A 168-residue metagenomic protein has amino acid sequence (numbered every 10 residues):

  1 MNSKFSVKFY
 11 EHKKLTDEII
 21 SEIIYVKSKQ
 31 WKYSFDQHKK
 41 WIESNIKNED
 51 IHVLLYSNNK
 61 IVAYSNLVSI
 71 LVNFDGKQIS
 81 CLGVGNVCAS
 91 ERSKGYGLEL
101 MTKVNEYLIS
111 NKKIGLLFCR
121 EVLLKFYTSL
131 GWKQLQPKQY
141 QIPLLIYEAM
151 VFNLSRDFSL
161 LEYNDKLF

Functional and structural regions predicted by a protein language model:
M1-K4, K8-K13, N48-E49, F118-F168: Terminal substrate-recognition subdomain of acyl/acetyltransferases
S3-F5, S80, G85, K113: Short amphipathic alpha-helical segments
H12-C88: A conserved beta-strand-loop-helix scaffold within acyl/acetyltransferase catalytic domains
C88-R92, R120: Residue-level recognition of the GNAT/N-acetyltransferase active site
K94-E106: Conserved acetyl-CoA-binding loop-helix of GNAT-fold acetyltransferases
E106-R120: Conserved GNAT acetyl-CoA-binding A-motif
